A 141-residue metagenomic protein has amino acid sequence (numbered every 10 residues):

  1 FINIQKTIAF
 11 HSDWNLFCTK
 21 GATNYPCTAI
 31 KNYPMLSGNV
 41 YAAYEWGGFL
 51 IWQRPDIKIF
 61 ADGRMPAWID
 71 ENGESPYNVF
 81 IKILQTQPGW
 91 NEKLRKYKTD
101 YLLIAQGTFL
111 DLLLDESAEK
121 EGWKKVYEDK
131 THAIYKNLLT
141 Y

Functional and structural regions predicted by a protein language model:
F1-Y33, G47, R54, G63-M65 (+1 more regions): Membrane-proximal, lumen/periplasm-facing interface regions of secretory-pathway glyco- and lipid-modifying enzymes
A9-S12, L36-Y41, K58, G63 (+4 more regions): Alpha-helical structural elements
C18, C27-S37, A67-V79, D115-G122 (+1 more regions): Intrinsically disordered, low-complexity coil segments
A22, P26, L50, G73-P76 (+1 more regions): Alpha-helical structural motif
N32-E71, R95, D100-G107, Y135: Short periplasmic/luminal acceptor-recognition loop of GT-C membrane glycosyltransferases, typified by
E71-H132: Periplasmic/luminal catalytic loop of GT-C fold multi-pass membrane glycosyltransferases that transfer sugars from
A133-Y141: Conserved beta strand-loop-helix elements of the APE1-like EEP
